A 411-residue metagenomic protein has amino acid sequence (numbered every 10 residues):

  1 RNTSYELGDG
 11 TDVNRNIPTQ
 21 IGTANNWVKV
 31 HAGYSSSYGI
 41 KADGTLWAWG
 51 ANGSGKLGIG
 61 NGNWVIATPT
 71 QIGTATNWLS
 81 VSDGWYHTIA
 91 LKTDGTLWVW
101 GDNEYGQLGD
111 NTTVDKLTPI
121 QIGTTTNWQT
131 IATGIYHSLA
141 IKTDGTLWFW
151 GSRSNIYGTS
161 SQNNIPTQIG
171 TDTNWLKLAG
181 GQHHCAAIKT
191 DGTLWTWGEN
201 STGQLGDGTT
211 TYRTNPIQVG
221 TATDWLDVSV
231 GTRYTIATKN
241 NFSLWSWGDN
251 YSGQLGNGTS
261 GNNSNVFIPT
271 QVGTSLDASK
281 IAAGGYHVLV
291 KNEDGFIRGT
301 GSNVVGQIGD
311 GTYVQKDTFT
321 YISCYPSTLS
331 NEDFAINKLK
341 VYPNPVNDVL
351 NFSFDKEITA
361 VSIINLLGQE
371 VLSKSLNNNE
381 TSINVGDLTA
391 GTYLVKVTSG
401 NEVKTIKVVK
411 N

Functional and structural regions predicted by a protein language model:
R1-I17, G50-T68, G101-T118, W148-I169 (+3 more regions): Short glycine/serine- and acidic-residue-enriched loop/turn motifs that recur at repeat junctions
I17-K29, A42-L46, T68-S80, K92-L97 (+7 more regions): Thr-biased low-complexity repeat/linker tracts and other Thr-enriched repetitive architectures
A32-Y34, A42, D83-G84, T93 (+8 more regions): Residue-level detector of Asp-centered blade-edge/turn motifs that repeat once per structural unit in beta-propeller
S36-G39, A48, H87-A90, V99 (+9 more regions): Conserved core positions of repeat-based scaffolds
I40, I141, I188, T238 (+3 more regions): Hydrophobic loop/turn residues within beta-sheet-rich immunoglobulin-like superfamily modules
K41, N52, K92, N103 (+8 more regions): Short, acidic, Ser/Thr-enriched surface-loop or helix-capping motifs
A282-T328: Blade-level signature of beta-propeller repeat domains, shared across WD40, Kelch, NHL, RCC1 and BNR/Asp-box propellers
F334-Y342, V346-N411: C-terminal outer-membrane/trafficking sorting elements
